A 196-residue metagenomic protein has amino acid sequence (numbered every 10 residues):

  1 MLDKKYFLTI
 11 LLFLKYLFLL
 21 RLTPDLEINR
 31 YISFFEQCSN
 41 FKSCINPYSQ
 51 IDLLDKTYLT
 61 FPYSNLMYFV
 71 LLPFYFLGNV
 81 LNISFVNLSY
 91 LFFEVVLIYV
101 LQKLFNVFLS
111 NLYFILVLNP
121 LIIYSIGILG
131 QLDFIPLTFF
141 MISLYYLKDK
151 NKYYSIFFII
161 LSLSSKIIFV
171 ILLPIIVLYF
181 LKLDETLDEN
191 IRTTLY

Functional and structural regions predicted by a protein language model:
L2-F105, Y124: TM-lumen/periplasm interface segments of multi-pass membrane proteins, especially the first transmembrane helix
L88-V96, F134-I142, S165-L172: Membrane-embedded alpha-helical segments of multi-pass membrane proteins, especially the transmembrane helices
L91, S110-I123: Transmembrane and membrane-interface helices of multi-pass, inner-membrane envelope-modifying transferases
I98-L112, D149-K150: Transmembrane alpha-helical segments of multipass membrane enzymes and assembly factors that act on membrane-embedded
V100, I135-K152: Specific aromatic-rich, kink-prone transmembrane helix
I123-Y124, S143, Y153-V177: Membrane-interface alpha helices of multi-pass inner-membrane proteins
G127-I135: Short acidic/glycine- and proline-prone juxtamembrane loop motifs at membrane-interface regions of multi-pass membrane
L172-Y196: Perimembrane helix-loop-helix junctions
